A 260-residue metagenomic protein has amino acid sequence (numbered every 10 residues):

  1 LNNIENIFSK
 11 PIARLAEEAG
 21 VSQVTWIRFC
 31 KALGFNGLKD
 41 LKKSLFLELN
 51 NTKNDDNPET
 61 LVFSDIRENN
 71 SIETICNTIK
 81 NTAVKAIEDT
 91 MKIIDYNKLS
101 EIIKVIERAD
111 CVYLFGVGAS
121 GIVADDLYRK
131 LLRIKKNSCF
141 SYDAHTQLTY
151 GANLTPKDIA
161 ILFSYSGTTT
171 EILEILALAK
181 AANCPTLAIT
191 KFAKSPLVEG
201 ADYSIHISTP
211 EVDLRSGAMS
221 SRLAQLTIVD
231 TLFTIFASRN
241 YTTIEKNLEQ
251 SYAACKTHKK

Functional and structural regions predicted by a protein language model:
N2-V21, T25-N97: HTH-adjacent hinge/linker in prokaryotic transcriptional regulators
N97-A109: Glycine-rich phosphate/diphosphate-binding loops that line cofactor/substrate pockets in enzymes
E107-T227, F233-N240: Glycine-rich phosphate-binding loops that contact phosphosugars or nucleotide phosphates
T242-K260: A short, charged, Gly/Pro-tolerant segment at domain boundaries
